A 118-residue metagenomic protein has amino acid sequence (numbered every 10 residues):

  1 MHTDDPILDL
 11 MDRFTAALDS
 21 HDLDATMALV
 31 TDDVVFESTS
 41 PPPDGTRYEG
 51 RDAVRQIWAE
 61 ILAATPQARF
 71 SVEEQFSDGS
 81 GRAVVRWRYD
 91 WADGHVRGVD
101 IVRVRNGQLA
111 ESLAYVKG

Functional and structural regions predicted by a protein language model:
M1-G118: C-terminal and inter-domain tail/linker signature
